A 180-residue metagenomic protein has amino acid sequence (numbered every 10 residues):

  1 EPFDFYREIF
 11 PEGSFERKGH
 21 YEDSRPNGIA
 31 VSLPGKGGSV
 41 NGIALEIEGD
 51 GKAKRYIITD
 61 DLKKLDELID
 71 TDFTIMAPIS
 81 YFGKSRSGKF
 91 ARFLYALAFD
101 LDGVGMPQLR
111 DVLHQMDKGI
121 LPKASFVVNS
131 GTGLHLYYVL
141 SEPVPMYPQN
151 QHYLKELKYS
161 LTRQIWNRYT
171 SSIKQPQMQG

Functional and structural regions predicted by a protein language model:
E1-A96: DNA replication initiation on ssDNA origins
P11, F15, E67-D70, K118-L121 (+1 more regions): Generic surface-pattern signal
D60-K64, I165-G180: Catalytic "initiation/cleavage/transfer" segments centered on a nucleophilic residue and adjacent nucleic-acid-engaging
I79-K89, L113-G131, S172-P176: Catalytic micro-motifs at enzyme active sites that drive phosphoryl/nucleotidyl and oxygen chemistry
F99, P122-Y153, Q179-G180: Histidine-centered divalent-metal-coordination microenvironment in nucleic-acid enzymes
D100-Q108: Short, surface-exposed ligand-recognition loops at beta-strand->loop->(often short) alpha-helix junctions that present
P107-K118, L140-Y169: Helical (often loop-to-helix) elements that flank the catalytic cores of nucleotide-handling enzymes
